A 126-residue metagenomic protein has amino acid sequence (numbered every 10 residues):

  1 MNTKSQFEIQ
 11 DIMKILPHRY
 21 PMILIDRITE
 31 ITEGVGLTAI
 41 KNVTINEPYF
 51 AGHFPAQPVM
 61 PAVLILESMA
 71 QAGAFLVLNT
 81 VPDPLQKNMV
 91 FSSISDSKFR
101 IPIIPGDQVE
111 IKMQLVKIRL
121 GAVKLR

Functional and structural regions predicted by a protein language model:
N2-K4, P17, E33-G34, I103-D107 (+1 more regions): HotDog/MaoC-like acyl-thioester-processing domains
N2-Q6, G73-K112: Hydrophobic beta-strand-centered segment that forms part of the acyl-chain substrate-binding groove
F7-R19, Q86: Short aromatic-glycine motifs in intrinsically disordered, low-complexity regions
M13, A56, F99-I101: Beta-strand-rich interaction surfaces with strong enrichment in secreted/lumenal proteins
R19-M60: Catalytic strand-loop segment that frames the active site of acyl-thioester-processing enzymes
I25, F91-I94, K124: Hydrophobic residues on conserved beta-strands that form the core of alpha/beta folds
R27-E30, D96, I101, L115-K117: A residue-level detector for short acidic-glycine micro-motifs
I28, M60-P84: Active-site helix/loop of acyl-thioester processing domains in fatty-acid/polyketide metabolism, spanning hotdog-fold
